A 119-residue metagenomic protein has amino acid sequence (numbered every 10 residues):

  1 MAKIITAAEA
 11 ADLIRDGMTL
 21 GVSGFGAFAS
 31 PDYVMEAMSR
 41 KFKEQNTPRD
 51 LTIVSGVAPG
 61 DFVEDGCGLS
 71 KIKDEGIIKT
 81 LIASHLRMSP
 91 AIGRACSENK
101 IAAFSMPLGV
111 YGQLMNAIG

Functional and structural regions predicted by a protein language model:
M1-G119: Conserved alpha/beta enzyme-core scaffold
